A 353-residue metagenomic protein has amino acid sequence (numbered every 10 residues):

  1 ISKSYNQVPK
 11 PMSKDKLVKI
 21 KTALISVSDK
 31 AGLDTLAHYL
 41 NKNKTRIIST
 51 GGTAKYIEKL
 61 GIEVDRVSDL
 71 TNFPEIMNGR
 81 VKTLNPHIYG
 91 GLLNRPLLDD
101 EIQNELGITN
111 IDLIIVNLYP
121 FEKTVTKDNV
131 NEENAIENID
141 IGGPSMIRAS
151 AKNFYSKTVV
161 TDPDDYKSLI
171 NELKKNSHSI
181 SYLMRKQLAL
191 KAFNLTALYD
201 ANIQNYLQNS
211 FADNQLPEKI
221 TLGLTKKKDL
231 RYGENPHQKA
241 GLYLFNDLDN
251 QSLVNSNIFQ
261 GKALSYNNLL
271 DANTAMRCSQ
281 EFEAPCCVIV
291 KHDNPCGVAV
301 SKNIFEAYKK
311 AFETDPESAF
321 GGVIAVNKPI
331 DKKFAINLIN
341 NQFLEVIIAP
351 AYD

Functional and structural regions predicted by a protein language model:
Y5-L70: N-terminal glycine-/serine-/threonine-rich phosphate-binding loop
K14-K21, K82-Y89, E122-V130, S150-A151 (+2 more regions): Gly-rich Lys/Arg/Thr-decorated short loops/hinges at beta-loop-alpha junctions or inter-strand turns that position
K21-L24, T45-R46, D65, Y89-L92 (+11 more regions): Structural motif
V27-Y39, T53-A54, F73-T83, A299-D315 (+1 more regions): N-terminal active-site wall of soluble small-molecule enzyme domains
D29-K30, T45, G51-K55, I62 (+9 more regions): Short, ordered loop/turn segments at secondary-structure junctions
G52-F121: Glycine-rich nucleotide/cofactor/substrate-binding loop typically near the N-terminus or early in the first domain
L113-E137, I141-L183, N250-S256: A short, charged helix-loop
Y166-E172, S177-Y352: Active-site loops and adjacent core secondary-structure elements that bind or stabilize anionic groups
